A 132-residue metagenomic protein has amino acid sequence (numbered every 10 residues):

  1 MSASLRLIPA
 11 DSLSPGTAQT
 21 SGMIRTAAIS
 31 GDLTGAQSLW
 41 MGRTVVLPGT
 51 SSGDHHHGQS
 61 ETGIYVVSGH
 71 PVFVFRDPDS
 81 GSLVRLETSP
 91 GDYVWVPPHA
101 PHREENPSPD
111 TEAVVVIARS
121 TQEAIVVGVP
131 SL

Functional and structural regions predicted by a protein language model:
M1-S38, V45, G53, G128-L132: A short, N-terminal "cap"/entry segment at the start of jelly-roll beta-barrel domains of the cupin/DSBH fold
T34-A36, P78-L83, S108-E112: Short, solvent-exposed loop/turn segments that connect beta-strands within catalytic domains and beta-strand-rich
G42-Q59, P98: Conserved short histidine dyad/triad with adjacent acidic residue
R43, G63, W95, D110-G128: A short hydrophobic beta-strand segment most commonly corresponding to one strand of the jelly-roll/cupin
V45-L47, G58-F73, D77, A118: Short, conserved beta-strand element in jelly-roll/cupin
G53-H55, F73-F75, V96, P101-P109: Short beta-strand His + acidic residue motifs that chelate non-heme Fe in jelly-roll/DSBH and cupin folds
Q59-S60, A100-P101, T121: A generic "binding-loop/recognition-motif" signal
P78-P98: Short acidic-glycine-tyrosine-enriched beta hairpin
